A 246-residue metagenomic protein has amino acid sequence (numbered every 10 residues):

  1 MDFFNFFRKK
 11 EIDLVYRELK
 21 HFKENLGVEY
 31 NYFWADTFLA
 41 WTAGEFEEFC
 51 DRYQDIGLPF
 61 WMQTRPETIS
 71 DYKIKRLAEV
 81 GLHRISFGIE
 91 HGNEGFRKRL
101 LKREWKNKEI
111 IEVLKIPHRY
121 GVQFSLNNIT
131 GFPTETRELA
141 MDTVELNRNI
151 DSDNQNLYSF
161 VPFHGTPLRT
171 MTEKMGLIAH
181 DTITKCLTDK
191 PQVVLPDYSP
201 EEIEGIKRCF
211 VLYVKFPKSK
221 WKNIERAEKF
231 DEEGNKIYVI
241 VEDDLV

Functional and structural regions predicted by a protein language model:
M1-S125, E145: Radical SAM [4Fe-4S] cluster-binding motif and immediate context
L14-H21, E112, D142, L146-N149 (+2 more regions): A non-catalytic, amphipathic alpha-helix used as a structural packing/dimerization or gating element in enzyme scaffolds
K20, P167, I178-V246: Radical SAM enzyme core and accessory elements
F38, G92-R97, L101, L114-L139 (+2 more regions): Conserved strand-turn element in the central/C-terminal portion of the radical SAM core barrel that lines
E45-F46, P167-M171: Short aromatic-enriched loop/helix-cap "lid" or pocket-rim segments at secondary-structure transitions that line
K73-K75, P133-N149: Catalytic cores of alpha/beta
L146-D153, F160, H164-G165, R169: C-terminal, active-site-flanking charged/polar segments
M171-L177: Short, flexible, mixed-charge acidic loops at enzyme active sites
